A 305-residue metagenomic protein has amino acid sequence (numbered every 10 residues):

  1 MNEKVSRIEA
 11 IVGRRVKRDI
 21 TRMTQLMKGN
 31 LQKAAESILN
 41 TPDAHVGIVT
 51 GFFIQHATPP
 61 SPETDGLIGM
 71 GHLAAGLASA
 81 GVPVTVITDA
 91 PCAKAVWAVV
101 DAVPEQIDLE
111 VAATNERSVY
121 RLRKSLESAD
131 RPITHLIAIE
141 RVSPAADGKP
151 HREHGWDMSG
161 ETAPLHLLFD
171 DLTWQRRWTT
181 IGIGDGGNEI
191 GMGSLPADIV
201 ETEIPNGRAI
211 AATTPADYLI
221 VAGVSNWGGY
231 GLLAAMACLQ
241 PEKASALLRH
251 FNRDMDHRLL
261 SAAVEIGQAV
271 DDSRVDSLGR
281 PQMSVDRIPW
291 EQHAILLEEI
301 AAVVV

Functional and structural regions predicted by a protein language model:
M1-H45, F53: Positively charged, low-complexity intrinsically disordered leader regions
H45-G47, T134-H135: Structural motif
S61-L67, H135-L136, V142-E242: Conserved mixed alpha/beta catalytic, RNA-binding, or beta-rich assembly cores of soluble enzyme, regulatory
P62-G81: Histidine-anchored nucleotide/phosphate-binding helix
P83-P91: Short internal beta-strands
V100-L126: A glycine-rich helix N-cap at a beta->alpha junction
G187-V305: C-terminal functional extensions of proteins
